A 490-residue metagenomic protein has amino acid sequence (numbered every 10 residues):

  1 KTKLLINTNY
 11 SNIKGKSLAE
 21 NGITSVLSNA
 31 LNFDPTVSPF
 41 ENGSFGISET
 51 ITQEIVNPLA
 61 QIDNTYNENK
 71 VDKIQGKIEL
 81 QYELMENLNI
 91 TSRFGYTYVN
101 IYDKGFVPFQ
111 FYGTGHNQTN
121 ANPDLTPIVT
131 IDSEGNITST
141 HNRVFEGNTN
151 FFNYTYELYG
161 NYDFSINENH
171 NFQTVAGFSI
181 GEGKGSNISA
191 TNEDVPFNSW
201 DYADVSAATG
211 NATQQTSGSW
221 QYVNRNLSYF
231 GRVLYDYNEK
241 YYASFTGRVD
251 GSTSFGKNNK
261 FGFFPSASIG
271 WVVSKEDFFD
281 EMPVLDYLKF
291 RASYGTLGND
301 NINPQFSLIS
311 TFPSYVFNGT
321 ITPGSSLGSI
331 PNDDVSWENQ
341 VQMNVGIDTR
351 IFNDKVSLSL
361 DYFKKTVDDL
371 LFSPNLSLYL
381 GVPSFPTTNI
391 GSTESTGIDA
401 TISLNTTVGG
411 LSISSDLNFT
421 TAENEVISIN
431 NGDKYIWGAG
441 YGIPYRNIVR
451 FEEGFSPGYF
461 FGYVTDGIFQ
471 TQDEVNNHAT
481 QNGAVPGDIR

Functional and structural regions predicted by a protein language model:
T2-N12, L18-E20, T50-V107, Q118-F455: Extracellular/periplasmic, surface-exposed regions of secreted and cell-surface proteins
I23-P58: Acidic, glycine-rich flexible loop segments
P35, N42-G46, G135, E168 (+1 more regions): Detector for glycine-centered tight turns/loop "hinges" at secondary-structure junctions
G113-G115, P123-V129, S252, Q470-Q472 (+1 more regions): Extracytoplasmic gating/loop element in the C-terminal half of outer-membrane beta-barrel translocons and assembly
G177, D466-G467, G487: Glycine-centered structural positions embedded in regular secondary structure
E452, Y463-Q470: C-terminal segments of large proteins
G454-Y459, A484: Extended ligand-binding clefts on enzyme/binding-domain cores
